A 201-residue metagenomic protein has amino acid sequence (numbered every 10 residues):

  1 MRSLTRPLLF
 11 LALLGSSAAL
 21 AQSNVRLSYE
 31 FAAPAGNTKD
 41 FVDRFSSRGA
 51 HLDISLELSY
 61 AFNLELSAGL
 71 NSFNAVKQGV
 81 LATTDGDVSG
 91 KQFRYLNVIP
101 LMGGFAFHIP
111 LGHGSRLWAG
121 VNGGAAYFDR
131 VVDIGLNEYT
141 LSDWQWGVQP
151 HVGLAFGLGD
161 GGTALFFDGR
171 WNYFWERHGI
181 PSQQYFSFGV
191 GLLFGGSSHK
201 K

Functional and structural regions predicted by a protein language model:
P7-S16: Bacterial N-terminal signal peptides
A19-L64, Q183, L193-K201: Short glycine/proline- and aromatic-enriched beta-strand/turn motifs that initiate or cap beta-hairpins
A21-V25, Y60-L64, H113-A119, W144-W146 (+2 more regions): Outer-envelope beta-barrel architecture signal
S23, R44-A50, Y95-L101, S115 (+2 more regions): Residues that define the transmembrane beta-barrel architecture of outer-membrane proteins
L27-A33, L66-S72, A119-A125, L154 (+2 more regions): Transmembrane beta-barrel strands of outer-membrane/channel proteins
A35-D40, G86-F93, I134-L141, F174-H178: Extracellular loop and loop/strand-boundary signature of outer-membrane beta-barrel proteins
D53-I134, G159: Gram-negative (and chloroplast) outer-membrane scaffold detector with strong preference for beta-barrel transmembrane
F73-Q78, V148-K201: Predominantly the C-terminal beta-signal and adjacent terminal strand-loop region of outer-membrane beta-barrel
